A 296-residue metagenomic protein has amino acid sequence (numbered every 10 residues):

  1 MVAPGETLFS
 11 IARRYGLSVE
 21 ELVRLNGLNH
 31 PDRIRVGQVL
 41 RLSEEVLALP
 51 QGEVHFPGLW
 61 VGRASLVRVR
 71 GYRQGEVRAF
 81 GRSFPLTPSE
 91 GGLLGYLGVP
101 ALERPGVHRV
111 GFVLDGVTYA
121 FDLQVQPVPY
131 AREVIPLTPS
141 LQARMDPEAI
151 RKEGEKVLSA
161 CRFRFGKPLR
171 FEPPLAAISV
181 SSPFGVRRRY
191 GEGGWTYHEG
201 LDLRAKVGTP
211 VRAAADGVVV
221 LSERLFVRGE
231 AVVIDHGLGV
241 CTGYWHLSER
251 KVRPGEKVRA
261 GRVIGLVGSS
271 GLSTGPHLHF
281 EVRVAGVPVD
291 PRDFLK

Functional and structural regions predicted by a protein language model:
M1-S18, E53-S65, P136: Primarily a LysM-type cell-wall glycan-binding module
A3-Q38, Y72-F84, S159-G166: LysM (lysin motif) carbohydrate-binding repeats in extracellular/periplasmic proteins that recognize
L17, V180, E230-V240, E256-K296: Conserved, short, structured surface segments that act as functional micro-motifs
V36, P210-V220, K251-V267: Short, well-structured beta-strand-loop connectors
S89-Y96: Aromatic sugar-binding surface patches on proteins that engage polysaccharides or sugar-phosphate polymers
G98-R104: Short, surface-exposed loop/turn segments at beta-strand-coil junctions that are enriched for proline with nearby
A120-R228: Surface-exposed, glycine-biased beta-strand/turn segments
A213-K251, P276-E281: Zn2+-dependent peptidoglycan hydrolase active-site motif and core
